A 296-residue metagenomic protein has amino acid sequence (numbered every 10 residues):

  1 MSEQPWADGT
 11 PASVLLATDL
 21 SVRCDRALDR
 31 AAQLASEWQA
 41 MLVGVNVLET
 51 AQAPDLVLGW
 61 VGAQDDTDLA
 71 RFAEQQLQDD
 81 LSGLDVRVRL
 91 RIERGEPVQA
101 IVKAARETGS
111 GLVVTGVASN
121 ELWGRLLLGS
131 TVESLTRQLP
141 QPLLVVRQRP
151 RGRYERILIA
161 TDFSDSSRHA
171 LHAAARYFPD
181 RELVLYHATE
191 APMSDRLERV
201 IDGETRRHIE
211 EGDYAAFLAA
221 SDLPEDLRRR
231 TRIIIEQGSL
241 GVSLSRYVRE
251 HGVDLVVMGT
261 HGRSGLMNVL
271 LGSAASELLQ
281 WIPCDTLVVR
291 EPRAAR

Functional and structural regions predicted by a protein language model:
M1-T10, R23, R30, E49 (+5 more regions): Structural beta-alpha unit
S2-V61, R156-D202, D226-R228: Small/aliphatic-rich secondary-structure junction motif
V43-V45, R89-E93, L144, V184-Y186 (+2 more regions): General small-molecule cofactor/ligand-binding pocket signal
N46, V117, H187-E190, G259-H261 (+1 more regions): Short secondary-structure boundary segments
V61-Q75, G203-D213: A short acidic, glycine-rich active-site loop that binds or catalyzes chemistry on phosphate/adenosine moieties
T115-S134, R153-Y154, L255-W281, A295-R296: Glycine-rich, Arg-bearing micro-motifs that act as flexible, cationic patches
V117-A118, L135-T136, P142-A173, E190-R230 (+2 more regions): Conserved N-terminal glycine/acidic-rich loop preference
C284-R296: Short, flexible loop segments at boundaries between secondary-structure elements
